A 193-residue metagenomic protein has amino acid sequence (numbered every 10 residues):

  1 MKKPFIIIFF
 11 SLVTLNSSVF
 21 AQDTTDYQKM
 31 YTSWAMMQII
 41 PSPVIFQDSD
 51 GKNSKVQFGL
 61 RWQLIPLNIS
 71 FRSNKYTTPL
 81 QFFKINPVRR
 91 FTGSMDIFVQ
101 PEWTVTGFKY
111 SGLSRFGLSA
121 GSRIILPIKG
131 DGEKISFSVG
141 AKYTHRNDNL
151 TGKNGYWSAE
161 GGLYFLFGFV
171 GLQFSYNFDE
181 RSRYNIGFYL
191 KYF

Functional and structural regions predicted by a protein language model:
M1-T32: Cleavable N-terminal export/targeting peptides
A21-K84, F193: Short glycine/proline- and aromatic-enriched beta-strand/turn motifs that initiate or cap beta-hairpins
A35-M37, K52-L60, G112-A120, E133-I135 (+3 more regions): Residues that define the transmembrane beta-barrel architecture of outer-membrane proteins
M37-D50, G93-K109, K134-N149, W157-A159 (+1 more regions): Transmembrane beta-strand segments that form the barrel wall of outer-membrane beta-barrel proteins
G59-T144: Gram-negative (and chloroplast) outer-membrane scaffold detector with strong preference for beta-barrel transmembrane
S70-R72, G130, N149-T151, G171 (+1 more regions): Short acidic, gly/pro-rich beta-turn/loop elements at beta-sheet edges and active-site/ligand-binding grooves
